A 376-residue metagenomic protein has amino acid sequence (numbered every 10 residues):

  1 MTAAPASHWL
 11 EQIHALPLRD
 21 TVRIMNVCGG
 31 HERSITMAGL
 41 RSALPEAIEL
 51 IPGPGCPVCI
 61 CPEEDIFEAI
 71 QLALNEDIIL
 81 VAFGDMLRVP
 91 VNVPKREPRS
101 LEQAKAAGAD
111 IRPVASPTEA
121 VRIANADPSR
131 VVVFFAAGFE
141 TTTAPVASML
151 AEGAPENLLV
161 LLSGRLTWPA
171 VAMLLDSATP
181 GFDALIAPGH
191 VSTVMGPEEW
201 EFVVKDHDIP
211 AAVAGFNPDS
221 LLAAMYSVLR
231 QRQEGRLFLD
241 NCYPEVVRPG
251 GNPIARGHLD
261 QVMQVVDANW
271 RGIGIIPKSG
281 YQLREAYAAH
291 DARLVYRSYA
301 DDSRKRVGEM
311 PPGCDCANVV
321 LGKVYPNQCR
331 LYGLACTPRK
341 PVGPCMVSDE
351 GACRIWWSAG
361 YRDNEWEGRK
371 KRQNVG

Functional and structural regions predicted by a protein language model:
M1-S129, T143, A151-P155, L161 (+3 more regions): Metallocofactor- and cofactor-centric catalytic cores in central/energy metabolism, strongly enriched
D20, L80, V131, R232-R236 (+3 more regions): Short secondary-structure junctions and interdomain/linker hinges
C28, A136, G215: Conserved residues at beta->alpha junctions
R112-P113, V133, A212-V213: Short hydrophobic alpha-helical runs that function as membrane-insertion/retention elements
V132-F135, F139-E199: Phosphate/pyrophosphate-binding betaalpha-module
L161, P180-R248: A conserved active-site cap/scaffold subdomain adjacent to cofactor or substrate pockets
A223-N318: Internal helical hairpin/lid segments
